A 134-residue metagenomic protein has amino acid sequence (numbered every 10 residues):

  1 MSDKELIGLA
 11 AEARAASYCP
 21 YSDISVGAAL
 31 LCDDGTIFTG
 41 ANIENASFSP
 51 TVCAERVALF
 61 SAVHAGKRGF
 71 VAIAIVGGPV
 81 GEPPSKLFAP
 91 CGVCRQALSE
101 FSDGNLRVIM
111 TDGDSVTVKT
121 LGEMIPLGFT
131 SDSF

Functional and structural regions predicted by a protein language model:
M1-K4, D112: Intrinsically disordered terminal and processing segments
D3, G8, C91-R95: Charged, amphipathic alpha-helical segments
K4-C19: Short, basic/aromatic recognition patches
A10, A28-A29, A58, A62: Small-residue (primarily alanine) positions within well-ordered alpha-helices, especially packing/interaction faces
S22: Active-site segments that bind and position negatively charged phosphate/pyrophosphate groups
S25-L31, I109: Short beta-strand scaffold segments in enzyme catalytic cores
T39-F134: Zn2+-dependent cytidine deaminase-like catalytic core
